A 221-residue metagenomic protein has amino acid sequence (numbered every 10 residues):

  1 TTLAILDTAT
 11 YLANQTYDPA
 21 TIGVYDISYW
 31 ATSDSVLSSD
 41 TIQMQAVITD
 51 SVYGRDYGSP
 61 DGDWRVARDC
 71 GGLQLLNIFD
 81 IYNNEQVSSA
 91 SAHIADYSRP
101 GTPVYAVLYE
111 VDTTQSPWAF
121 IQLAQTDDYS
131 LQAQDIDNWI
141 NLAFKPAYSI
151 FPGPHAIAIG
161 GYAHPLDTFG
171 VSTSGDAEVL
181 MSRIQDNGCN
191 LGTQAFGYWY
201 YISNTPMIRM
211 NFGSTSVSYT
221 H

Functional and structural regions predicted by a protein language model:
T1-S98, T215: Extracellular/luminal regions of secreted and cell-surface proteins that mediate adhesion/ECM remodeling
T16, T41-M44, L75, V87 (+6 more regions): Intrinsic disorder/low-complexity segments enriched in polar/small residues
Y17, Y25, Y29, F79 (+4 more regions): Aromatic side chains
D40, I136, F151, Y201-N204: A short, structural micro-pattern
L76, V87-S89, P103, W139 (+2 more regions): Extracellular structured ligand-interaction cores
R99-M181: Aromatic- and Gly/Pro-enriched, solvent-exposed loop/edge beta-strand patches characteristic of beta-rich domains
G160-T215: Short, surface-exposed beta-strand/loop patches at domain edges that form aromatic-rich interfacial subsites
Y219-H221: Conserved small/polar residues in nucleotide/adenosyl-binding loops
